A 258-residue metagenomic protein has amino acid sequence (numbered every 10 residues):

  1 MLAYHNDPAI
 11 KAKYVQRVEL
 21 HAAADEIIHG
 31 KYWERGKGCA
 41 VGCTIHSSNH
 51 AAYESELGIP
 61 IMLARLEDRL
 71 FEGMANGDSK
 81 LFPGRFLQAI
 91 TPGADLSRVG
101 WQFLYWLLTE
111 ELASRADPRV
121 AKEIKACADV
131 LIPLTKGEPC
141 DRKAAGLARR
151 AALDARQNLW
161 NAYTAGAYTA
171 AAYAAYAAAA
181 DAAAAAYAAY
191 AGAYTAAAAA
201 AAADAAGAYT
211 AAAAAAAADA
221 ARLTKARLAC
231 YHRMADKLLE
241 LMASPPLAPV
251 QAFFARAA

Functional and structural regions predicted by a protein language model:
M1-T169, Y173-Y176, D181, Y187-Y190 (+1 more regions): Short, glycine-biased loop/turn motifs at secondary-structure junctions and in low-complexity Ser/Thr/Pro-rich termini
